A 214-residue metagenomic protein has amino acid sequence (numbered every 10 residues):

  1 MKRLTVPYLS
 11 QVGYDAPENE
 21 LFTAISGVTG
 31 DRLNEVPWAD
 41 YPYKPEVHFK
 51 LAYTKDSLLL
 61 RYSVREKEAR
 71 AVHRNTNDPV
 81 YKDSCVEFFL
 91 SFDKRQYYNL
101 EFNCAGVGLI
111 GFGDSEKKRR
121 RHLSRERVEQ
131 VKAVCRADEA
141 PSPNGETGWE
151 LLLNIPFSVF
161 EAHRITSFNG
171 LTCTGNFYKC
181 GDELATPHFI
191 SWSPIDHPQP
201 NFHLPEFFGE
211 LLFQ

Functional and structural regions predicted by a protein language model:
M1-Q214: Structural preference for beta-rich elements and adjacent junctions enriched in aromatics
